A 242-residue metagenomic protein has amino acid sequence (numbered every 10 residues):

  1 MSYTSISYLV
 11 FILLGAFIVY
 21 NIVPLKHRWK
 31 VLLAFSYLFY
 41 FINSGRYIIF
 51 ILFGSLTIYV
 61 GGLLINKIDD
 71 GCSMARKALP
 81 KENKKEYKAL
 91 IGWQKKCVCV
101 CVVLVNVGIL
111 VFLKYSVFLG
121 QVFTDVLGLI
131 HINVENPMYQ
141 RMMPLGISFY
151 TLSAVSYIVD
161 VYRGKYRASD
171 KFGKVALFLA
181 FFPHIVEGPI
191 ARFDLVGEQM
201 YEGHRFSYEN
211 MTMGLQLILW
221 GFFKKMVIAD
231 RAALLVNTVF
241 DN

Functional and structural regions predicted by a protein language model:
M1-N242: Membrane-embedded transmembrane alpha-helical bundles that form the catalytic cores of multi-pass lipid-modifying
